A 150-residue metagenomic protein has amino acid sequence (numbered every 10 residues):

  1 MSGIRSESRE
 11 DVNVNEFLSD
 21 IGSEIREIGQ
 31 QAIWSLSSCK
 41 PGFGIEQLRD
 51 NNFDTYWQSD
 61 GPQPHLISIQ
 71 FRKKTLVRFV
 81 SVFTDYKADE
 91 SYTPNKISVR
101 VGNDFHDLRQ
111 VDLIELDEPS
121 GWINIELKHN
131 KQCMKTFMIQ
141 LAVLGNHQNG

Functional and structural regions predicted by a protein language model:
M1-G3, D50-L108, K131-G150: Aromatic, loop-rich ligand-recognition surfaces of beta-strand-rich domains
M1-Q70, S91-Y92: Disordered, acidic Ser/Thr/Pro-rich linker "stalks" and the adjacent N-terminal cap of the next globular domain
N15, I69, N103, I123-I125: Short non-domain terminal segments
S37, Q70-R72, D117, K128: A structural detector for beta-sheet-dominated domains
H106-H129: Extracellular carbohydrate recognition and processing domains and analogous Trp-centered ligand-binding platforms
